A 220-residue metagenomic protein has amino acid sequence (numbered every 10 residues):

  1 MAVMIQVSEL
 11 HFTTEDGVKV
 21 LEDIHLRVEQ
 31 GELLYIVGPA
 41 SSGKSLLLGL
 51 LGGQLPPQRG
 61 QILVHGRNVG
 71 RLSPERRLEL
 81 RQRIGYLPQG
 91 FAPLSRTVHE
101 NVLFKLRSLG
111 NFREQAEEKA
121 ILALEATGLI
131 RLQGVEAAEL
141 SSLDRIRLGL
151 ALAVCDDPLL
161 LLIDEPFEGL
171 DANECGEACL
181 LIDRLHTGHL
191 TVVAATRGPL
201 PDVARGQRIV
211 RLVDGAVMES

Functional and structural regions predicted by a protein language model:
G52: Helix-to-loop junction immediately C-terminal to a conserved catalytic motif
G60-G70, L80: Conserved ABC transporter NBD signature motif
G90-E100: Conserved catalytic motifs of ABC-family nucleotide-binding domains
Q115-L132: Conserved ABC ATPase "signature" region
E136-S142: Conserved ABC ATPase signature
L150: Hydrophobic anchor residue at the start of the ABC signature
L161-E165: Catalytic Walker B motif of ABC-type/P-loop ATPase nucleotide-binding domains
